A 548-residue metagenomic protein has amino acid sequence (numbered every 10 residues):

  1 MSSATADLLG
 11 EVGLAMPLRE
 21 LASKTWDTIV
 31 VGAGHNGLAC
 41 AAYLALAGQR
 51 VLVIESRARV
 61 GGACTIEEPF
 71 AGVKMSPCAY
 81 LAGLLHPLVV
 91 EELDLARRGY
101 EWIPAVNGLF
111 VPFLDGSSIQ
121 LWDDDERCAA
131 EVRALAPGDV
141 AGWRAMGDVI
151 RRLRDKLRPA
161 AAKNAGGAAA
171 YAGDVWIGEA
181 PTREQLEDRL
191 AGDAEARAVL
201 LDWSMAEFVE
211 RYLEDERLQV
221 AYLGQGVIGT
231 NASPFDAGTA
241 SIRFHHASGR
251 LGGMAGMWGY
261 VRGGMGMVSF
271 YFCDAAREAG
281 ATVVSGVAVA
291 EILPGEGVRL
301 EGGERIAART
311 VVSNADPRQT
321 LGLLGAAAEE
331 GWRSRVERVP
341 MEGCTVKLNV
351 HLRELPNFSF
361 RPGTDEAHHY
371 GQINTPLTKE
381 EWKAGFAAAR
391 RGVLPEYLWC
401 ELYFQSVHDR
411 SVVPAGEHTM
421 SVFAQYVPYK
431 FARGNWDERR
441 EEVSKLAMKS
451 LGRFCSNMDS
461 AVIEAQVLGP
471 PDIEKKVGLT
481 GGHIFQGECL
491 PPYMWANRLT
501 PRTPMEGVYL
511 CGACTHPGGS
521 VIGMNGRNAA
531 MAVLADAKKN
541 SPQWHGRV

Functional and structural regions predicted by a protein language model:
M1-T28, L46-A47, L490-A496, A532 (+1 more regions): Extreme N-terminal leader/targeting segments of oxidoreductases
L18-A168, E488: N-terminal glycine-rich phosphate/pyrophosphate-binding loop and immediately adjacent elements
V89, V312, V350, V422 (+5 more regions): Hydrophobic, well-ordered secondary-structure elements that form the walls of internal hydrophobic environments
A134, G266, R318-L324, H351-R353 (+3 more regions): Conserved FAD/dinucleotide-binding core of flavoprotein oxidoreductases
R151-A279, K476-C489: Active-site/ligand-binding neighborhood in enzyme catalytic cores
D215, Q219-F235, V393-Q405, R453-H516: A glycine-rich dinucleotide-binding beta-alpha-beta segment and adjacent secondary-structure elements that constitute
V261-R262, A281, A288-V413: Mid-domain catalytic core of redox enzymes that form a hydrophobic substrate pocket/lid adjacent to a catalytic redox
A513-L534: A conserved FAD-binding loop/helix module that cradles the flavin
